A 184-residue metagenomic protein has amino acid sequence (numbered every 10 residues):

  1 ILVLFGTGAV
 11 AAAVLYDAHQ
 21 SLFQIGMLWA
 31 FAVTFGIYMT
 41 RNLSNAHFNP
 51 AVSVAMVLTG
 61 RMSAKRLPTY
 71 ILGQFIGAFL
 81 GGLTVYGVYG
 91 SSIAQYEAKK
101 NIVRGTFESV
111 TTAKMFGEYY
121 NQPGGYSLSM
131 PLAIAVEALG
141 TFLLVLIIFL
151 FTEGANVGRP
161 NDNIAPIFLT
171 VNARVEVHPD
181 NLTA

Functional and structural regions predicted by a protein language model:
I1-A184: Membrane-interface helix-loop junctions and terminal tails of multi-pass membrane proteins
